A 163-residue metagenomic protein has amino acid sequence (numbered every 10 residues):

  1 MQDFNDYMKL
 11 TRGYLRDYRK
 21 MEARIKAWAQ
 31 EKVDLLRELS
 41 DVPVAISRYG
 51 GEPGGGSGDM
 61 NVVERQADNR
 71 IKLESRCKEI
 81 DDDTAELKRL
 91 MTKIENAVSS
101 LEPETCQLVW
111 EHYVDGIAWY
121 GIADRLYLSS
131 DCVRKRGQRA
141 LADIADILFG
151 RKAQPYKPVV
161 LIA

Functional and structural regions predicted by a protein language model:
M1-A97, Y120, D146-A163: N-terminal interaction/assembly modules
D82, T92, Y127-S129, K135: Catalytic phosphate/metal-binding cores of nucleic-acid and nucleotide-processing enzymes, i.e., regions that mediate
I94, V133-I147: DNA major-groove recognition helices of helix-turn-helix
S100-I117: Short amphipathic alpha helix immediately N-terminal
D115-C132: Helix-turn-helix DNA-binding module
